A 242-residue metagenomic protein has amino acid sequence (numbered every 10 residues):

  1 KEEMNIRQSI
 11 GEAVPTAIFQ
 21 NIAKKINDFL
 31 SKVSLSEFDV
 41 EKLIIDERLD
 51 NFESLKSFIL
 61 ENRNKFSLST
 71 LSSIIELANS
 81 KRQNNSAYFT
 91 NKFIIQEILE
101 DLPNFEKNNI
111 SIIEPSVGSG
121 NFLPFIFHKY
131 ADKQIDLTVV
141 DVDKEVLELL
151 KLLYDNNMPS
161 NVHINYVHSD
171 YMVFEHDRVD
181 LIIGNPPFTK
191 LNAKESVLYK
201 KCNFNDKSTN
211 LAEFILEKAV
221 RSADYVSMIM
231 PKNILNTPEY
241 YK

Functional and structural regions predicted by a protein language model:
K1-F38, K42: C-terminal target-recognition/interaction regions appended to catalytic cores
S9-A17, F89, T209-E213: Short, conserved micro-motifs enriched in small and acidic residues
F19, N84-N85, F89-H176, D180-G184 (+1 more regions): Conserved S-adenosyl-L-methionine
N27, L99, P124-F127, L216 (+1 more regions): A structural alpha-helix within SAM-dependent methyltransferase catalytic domains
S31-E106: S-adenosyl-L-methionine
L123, K190-A193, L235-E239: Short catalytic/ligand-binding loop motif for oxyanion handling, primarily in non-cytosolic enzymes, centered on
T189-S208: Mobile active-site "lid"/loop adjacent to the S-adenosyl-L-methionine
K207-K242: Conserved Class I SAM-dependent methyltransferase catalytic core
